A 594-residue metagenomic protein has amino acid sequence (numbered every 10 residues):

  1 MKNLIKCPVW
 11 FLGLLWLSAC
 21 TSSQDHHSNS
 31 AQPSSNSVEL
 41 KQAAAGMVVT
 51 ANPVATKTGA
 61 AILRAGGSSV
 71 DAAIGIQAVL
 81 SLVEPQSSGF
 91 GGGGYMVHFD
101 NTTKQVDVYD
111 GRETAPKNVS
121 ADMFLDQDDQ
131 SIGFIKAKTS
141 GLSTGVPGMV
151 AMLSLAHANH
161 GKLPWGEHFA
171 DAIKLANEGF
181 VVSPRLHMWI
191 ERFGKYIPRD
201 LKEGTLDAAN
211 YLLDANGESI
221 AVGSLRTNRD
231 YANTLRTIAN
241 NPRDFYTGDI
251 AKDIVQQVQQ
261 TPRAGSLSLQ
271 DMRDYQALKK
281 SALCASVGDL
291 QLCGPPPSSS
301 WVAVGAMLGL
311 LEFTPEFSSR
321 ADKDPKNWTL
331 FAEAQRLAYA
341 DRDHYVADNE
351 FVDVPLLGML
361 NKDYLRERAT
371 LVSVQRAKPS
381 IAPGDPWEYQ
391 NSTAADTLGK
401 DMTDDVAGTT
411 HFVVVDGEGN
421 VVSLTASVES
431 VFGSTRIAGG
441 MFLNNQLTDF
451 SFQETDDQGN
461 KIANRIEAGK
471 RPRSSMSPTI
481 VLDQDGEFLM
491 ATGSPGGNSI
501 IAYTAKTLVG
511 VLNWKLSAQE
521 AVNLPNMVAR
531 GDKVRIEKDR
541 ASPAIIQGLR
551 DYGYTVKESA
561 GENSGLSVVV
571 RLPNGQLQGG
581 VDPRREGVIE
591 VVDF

Functional and structural regions predicted by a protein language model:
M1-V9: Bacterial N-terminal signal peptides that target proteins for export
S18-A19: C-terminal motif of bacterial Sec signal peptides marking the signal peptidase cleavage site
H26-K57, S69-N240, F245-T247, K252-S299 (+4 more regions): Noncatalytic scaffold domains of N-terminal-nucleophile
L82-G89, G93-V108, G265-S268, N420-D485 (+2 more regions): Active-site rim segments in enzyme catalytic domains, especially the processed small/beta chain of N-terminal
K279, V406-T409, S474-M476: Short, small/polar residue-rich loop motifs at catalytic or cofactor-binding pockets
F313-S427, A560: Internal maturation/activation junctions in enzymes
G469-R471, T504, N513-G561: Extended C-terminal subregions enriched in glycine
